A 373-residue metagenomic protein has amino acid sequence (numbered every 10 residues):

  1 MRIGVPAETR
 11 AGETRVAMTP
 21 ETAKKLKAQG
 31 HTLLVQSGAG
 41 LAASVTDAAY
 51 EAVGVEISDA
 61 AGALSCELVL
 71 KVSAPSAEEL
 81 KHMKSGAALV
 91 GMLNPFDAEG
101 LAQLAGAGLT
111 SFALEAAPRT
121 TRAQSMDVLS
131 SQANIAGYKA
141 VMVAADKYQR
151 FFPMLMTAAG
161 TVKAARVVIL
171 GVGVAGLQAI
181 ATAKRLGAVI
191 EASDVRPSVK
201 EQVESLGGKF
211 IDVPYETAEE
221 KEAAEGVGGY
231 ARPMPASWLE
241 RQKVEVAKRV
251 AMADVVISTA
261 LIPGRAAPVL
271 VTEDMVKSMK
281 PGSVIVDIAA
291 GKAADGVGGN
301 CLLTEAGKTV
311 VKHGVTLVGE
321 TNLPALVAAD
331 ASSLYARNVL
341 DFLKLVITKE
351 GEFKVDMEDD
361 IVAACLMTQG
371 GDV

Functional and structural regions predicted by a protein language model:
R2, E8, P75-R166: Glycine/serine-rich phosphate-binding loop and adjoining beta1-alpha1 elements at the start of nucleotide-handling
G4-Q103, A107: An N-terminal-biased, well-structured beta-alpha scaffold segment characteristic of Rossmann-like dinucleotide-binding
P6-V45, P153-R249: Glycine-rich phosphate/diphosphate-binding loop of Rossmann-like nucleotide-binding domains
A23, D47, L80, L101 (+4 more regions): Generic hydrophobic/aromatic pocket-lining and core-packing "Φ" positions
G54-L64, A74-P75, K221-V256, A260-M275 (+2 more regions): A structured beta-alpha segment of the ubiquitous adenosine-cofactor-binding alpha/beta core
M83-E115, V255-V318: ADP-ribose/adenylate-binding Rossmann-like module
E115, T121-A158, A289-A290, A294-V373: Adenosine-phosphate binding glycine-rich loop
